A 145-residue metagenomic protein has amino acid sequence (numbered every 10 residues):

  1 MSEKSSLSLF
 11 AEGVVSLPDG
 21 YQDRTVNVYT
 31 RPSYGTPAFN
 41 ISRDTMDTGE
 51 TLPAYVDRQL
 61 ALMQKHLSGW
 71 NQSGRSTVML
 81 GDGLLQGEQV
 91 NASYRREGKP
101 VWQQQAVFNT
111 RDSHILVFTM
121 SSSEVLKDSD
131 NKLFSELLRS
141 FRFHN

Functional and structural regions predicted by a protein language model:
M1-V101, T110-H114, M120-N145: N-terminal targeting sequences that direct proteins away from the cytosol to non-cytosolic compartments
